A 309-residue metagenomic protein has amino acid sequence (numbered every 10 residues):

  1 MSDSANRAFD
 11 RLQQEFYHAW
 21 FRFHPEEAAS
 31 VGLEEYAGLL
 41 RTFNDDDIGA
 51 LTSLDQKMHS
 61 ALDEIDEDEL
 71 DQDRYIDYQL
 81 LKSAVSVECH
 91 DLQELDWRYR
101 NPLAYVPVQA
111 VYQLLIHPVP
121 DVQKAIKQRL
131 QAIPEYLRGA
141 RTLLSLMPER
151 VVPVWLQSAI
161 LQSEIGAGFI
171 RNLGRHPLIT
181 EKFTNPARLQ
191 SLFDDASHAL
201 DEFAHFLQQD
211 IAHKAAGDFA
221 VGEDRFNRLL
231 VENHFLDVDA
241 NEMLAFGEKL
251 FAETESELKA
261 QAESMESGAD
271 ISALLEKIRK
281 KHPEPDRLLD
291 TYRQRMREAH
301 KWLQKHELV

Functional and structural regions predicted by a protein language model:
M1-V309: N-terminal maturation segment of proteins
